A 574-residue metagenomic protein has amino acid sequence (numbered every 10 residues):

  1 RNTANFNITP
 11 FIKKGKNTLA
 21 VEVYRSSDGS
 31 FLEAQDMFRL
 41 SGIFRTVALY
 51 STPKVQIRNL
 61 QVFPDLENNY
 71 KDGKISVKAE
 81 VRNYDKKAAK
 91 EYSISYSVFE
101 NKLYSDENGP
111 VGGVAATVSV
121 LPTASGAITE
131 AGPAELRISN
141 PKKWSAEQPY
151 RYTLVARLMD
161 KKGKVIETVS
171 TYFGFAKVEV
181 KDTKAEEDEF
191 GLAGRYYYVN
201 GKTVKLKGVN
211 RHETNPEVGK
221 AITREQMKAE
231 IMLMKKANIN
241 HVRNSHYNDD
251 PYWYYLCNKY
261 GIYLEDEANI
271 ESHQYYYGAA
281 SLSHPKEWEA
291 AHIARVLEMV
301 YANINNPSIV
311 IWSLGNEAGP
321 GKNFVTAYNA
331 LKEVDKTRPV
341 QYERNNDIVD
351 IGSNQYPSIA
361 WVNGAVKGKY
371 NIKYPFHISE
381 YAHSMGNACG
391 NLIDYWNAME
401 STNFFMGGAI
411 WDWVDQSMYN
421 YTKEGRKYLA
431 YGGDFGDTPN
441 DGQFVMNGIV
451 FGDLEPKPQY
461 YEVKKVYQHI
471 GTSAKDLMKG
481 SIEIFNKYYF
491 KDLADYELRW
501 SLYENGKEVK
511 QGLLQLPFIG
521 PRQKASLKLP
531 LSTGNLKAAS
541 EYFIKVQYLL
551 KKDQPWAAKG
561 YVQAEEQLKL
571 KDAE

Functional and structural regions predicted by a protein language model:
R1-N59, Y84, N248-D249, Y263 (+1 more regions): Accessory beta-strand-rich segments of carbohydrate-active enzymes
N2-F6, T129-L136, A525-L529: Short strand-edge motifs at loop-to-beta-strand transitions and within beta-strands of extracellular beta-rich domains
K13-K16, K78-T183, Y542-A573: Extended acidic/polar, glycine-enriched regions that form or flank non-catalytic beta-rich accessory modules
V47, Y152, F173, G201 (+8 more regions): Conserved, mostly hydrophobic/aromatic
Q61, V155-M234: N-terminal carbohydrate-binding accessory modules
P64-G73, S473-D476, K491: Short, solvent-exposed loop/linker segments at the N-terminal edge of repeated beta-sheet extracellular domains
A79-K86, A398-E574: Carbohydrate-binding surfaces of carbohydrate-active enzymes
E186, G219, I231-A237, H241-I449: Substrate-binding/catalytic cleft of secreted carbohydrate-active enzymes, primarily glycoside hydrolases
